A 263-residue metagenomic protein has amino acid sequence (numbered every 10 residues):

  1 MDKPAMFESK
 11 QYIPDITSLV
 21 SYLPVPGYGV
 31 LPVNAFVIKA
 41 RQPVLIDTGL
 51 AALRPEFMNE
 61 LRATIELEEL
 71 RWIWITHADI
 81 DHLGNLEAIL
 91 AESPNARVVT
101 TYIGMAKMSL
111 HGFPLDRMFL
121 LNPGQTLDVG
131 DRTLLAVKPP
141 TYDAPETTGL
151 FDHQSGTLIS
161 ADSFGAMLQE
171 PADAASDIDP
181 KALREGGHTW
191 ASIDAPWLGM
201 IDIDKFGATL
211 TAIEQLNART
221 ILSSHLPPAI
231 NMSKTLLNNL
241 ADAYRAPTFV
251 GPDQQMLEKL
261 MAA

Functional and structural regions predicted by a protein language model:
D2-A5, I230-A263: C-terminal regulatory/interaction regions
F7-R62, G149-S160: Conserved beta-strand hairpin/beta-sheet module of binuclear metal-dependent hydrolase folds, prominently
Q11, A96-T147, I201-A208: Metallo-beta-lactamase
S21-G27, G49-A51, W74-H77, L134-P140 (+1 more regions): Short, flexible loop segments at the rims of nucleotide/cofactor-binding pockets, characterized by
I46-T48, L70-A78, V99-Y102, L158-D162 (+2 more regions): Active-site neighborhood of phospho(di)ester-bond hydrolases with catalytic His/Asp-centered motifs
L50-A51, I80, G165, P228: Short, glycine/acidic-enriched loop or turn micro-motifs at the edges of active sites
L53-V99: Active-site metal-binding motif and surrounding structural segment of the metallo-beta-lactamase
T141-K234, D242-R245: Metallo-beta-lactamase
